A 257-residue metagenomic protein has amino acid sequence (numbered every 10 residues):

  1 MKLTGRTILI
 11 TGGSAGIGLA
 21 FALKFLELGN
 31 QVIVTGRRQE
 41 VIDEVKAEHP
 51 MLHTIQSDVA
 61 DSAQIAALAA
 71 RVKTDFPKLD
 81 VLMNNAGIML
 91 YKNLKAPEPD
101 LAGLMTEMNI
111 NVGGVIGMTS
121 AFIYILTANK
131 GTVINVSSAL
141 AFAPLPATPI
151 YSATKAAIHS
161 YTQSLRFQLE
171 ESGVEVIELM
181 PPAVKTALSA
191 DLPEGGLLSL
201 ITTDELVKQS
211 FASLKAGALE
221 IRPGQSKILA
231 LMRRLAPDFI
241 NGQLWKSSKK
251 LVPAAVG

Functional and structural regions predicted by a protein language model:
T7, G12-G16: Conserved glycine-rich cofactor-binding loop
L28-E44: Conserved glycine-rich Rossmann-like NAD(P)H-binding loop of the short-chain dehydrogenase/reductase
S57-A70: The beta1-alpha1 cofactor-binding region of Rossmann-like NAD(H)/NADP(H)-dependent oxidoreductases
M89-M105, A147: Conserved mid-core segment of classical short-chain dehydrogenase/reductases
T119, T154: Active-site helix of classical SDR
S138: Residue(s) in the substrate-gating loop at a strand-loop-helix junction that position the organic substrate next
E178, A190, E194-A230, R234: C-terminal helical subdomain
